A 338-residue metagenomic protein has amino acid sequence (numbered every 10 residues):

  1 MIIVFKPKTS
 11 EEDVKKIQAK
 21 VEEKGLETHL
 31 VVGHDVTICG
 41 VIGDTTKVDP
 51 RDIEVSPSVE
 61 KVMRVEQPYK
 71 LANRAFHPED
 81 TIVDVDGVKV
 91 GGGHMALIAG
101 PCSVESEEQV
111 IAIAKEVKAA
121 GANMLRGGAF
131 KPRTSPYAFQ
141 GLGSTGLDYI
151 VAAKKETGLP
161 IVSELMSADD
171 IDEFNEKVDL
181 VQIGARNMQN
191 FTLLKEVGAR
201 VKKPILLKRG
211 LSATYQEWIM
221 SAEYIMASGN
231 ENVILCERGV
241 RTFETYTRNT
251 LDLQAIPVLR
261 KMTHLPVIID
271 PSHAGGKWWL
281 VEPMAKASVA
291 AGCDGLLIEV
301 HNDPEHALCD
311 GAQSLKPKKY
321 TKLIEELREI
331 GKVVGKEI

Functional and structural regions predicted by a protein language model:
M1-L97: Non-catalytic terminal accessory/regulatory regions of metabolic enzymes
K6, L142, G158-D169, D179-T192 (+3 more regions): Catalytic beta/alpha-barrel core
V83-C102, R133-P136, R260-I269: N-terminal small/glycine-rich loop or linker at the start of catalytic domains across soluble metabolic enzymes
V85, G198-V300: Catalytic alpha/beta core domains of metabolic enzymes, predominantly
M95-A112, P136-Q140, P160-E164, G184-A185 (+2 more regions): Active-site mouth loops of central-metabolism enzymes
M95-P101, N123-G127, I161-E164, V181-I183 (+4 more regions): Hydrophobic faces of well-ordered beta-strands that scaffold small-molecule active sites in alpha/beta enzyme cores
R126-S144, H301-A312: Glycine-rich, proline-tolerant flexible connector loops at the mouths of alpha/beta enzymes
F139-S163, E196-P204, L253-V267, Q313-K336: Alpha-helix-loop-beta-strand connector modules within alpha/beta enzyme cores
